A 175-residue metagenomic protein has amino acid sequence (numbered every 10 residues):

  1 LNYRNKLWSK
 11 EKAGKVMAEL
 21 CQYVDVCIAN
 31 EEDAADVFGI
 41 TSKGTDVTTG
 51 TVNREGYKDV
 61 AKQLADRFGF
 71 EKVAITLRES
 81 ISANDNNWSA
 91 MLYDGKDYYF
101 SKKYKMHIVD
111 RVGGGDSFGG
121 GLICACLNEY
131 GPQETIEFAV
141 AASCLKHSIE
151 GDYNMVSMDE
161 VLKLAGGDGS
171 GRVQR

Functional and structural regions predicted by a protein language model:
L1-Y3: Active-site segments of SGNH/GDSL-like serine hydrolases that catalyze O-acetyl group transfer/hydrolysis on lipids
K6-K96: Conserved phosphate/ATP/ADP-binding segment of small-molecule kinases
S9, C27, S42, S80-S82 (+7 more regions): Generic serine detector
G14-V16, G39, G44, L127-Y130 (+2 more regions): Hydrophobic alpha-helical segments
Q63, S170-V173: Acidic/histidine-enriched, glycine/proline-rich intrinsically disordered or flexible terminal extensions
Y99-D168, R175: Conserved post-catalytic alpha-helical subdomain immediately downstream of the catalytic base and nucleotide-binding
